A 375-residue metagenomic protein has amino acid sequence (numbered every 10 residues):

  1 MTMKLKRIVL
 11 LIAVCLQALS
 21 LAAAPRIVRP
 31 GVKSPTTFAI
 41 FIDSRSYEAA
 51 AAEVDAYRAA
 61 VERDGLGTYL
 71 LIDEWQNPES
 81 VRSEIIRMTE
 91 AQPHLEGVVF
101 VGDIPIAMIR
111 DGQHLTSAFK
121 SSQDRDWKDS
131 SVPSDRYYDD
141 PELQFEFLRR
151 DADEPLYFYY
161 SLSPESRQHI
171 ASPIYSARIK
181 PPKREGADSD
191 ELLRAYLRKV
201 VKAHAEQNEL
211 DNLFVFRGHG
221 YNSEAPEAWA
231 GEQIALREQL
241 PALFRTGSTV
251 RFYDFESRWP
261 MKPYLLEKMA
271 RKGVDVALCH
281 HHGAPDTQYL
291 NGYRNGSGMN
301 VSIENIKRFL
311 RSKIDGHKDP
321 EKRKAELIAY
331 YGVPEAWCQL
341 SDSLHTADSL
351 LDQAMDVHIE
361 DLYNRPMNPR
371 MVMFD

Functional and structural regions predicted by a protein language model:
M1-T2: Short, Lys/Arg-enriched N-terminal segments with co-localized hydrophobic residues within the first ~10-30 amino acids
L5-L16: Sec-dependent N-terminal signal peptides
C15, A22-D375: Cysteine-dependent hydrolase recognition
